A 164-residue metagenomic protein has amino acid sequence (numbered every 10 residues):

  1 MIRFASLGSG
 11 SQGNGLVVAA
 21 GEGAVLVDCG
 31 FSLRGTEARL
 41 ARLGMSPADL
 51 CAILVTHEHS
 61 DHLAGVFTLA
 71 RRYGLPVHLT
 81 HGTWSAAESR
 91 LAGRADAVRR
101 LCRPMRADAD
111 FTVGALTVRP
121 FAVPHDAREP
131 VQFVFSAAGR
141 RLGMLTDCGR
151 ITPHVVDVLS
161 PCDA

Functional and structural regions predicted by a protein language model:
M1-L43, E129-D147, A164: Conserved beta-strand hairpin/beta-sheet module of binuclear metal-dependent hydrolase folds, prominently
L33-T80, A164: Active-site metal-binding motif and surrounding structural segment of the metallo-beta-lactamase
L40-G44, F111-A115, V155-V158: Short amphipathic alpha-helix with an adjacent loop that forms part of the alpha/beta core around
G44-M45, R94-R99, C162: Short, hinge-like loop/turn segments at secondary-structure boundaries
L54, R119, M144: Conserved Rossmann-like nucleotide-binding pocket used by diverse enzymes that bind dinucleotide cofactors
H59-L63, S85-A86, A127-R128, R150-P153: Active-site environment of divalent metal-dependent phosphoester hydrolases
H81-V131, S136-G139: Metallo-beta-lactamase
T152-A164: Cap/insert and terminal regions of metallo-dependent hydrolase folds
